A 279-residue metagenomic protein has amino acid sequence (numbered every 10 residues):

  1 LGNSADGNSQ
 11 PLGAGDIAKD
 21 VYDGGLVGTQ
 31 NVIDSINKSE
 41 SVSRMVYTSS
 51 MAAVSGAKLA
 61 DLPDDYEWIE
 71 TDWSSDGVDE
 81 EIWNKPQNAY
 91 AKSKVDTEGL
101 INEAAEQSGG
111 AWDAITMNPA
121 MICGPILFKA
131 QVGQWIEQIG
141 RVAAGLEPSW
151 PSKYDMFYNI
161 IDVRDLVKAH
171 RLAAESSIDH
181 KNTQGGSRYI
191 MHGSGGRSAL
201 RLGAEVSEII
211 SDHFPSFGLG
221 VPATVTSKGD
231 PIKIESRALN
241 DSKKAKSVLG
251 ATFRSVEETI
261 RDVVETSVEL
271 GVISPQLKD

Functional and structural regions predicted by a protein language model:
L1-V27: NAD(P)H-binding glycine-rich loop region in Rossmannoid oxidoreductase-like domains and their noncatalytic homologs
D6-S9, S50-K85: Active-site "gating" loop of Rossmann-like NAD(P)-dependent oxidoreductase/epimerase domains
D34, K38, S74-I115: Active-site Tyr-X1-5-Lys
V46-S49, A120: Active-site beta-alpha turn of Rossmann-fold NAD(P)-dependent dehydrogenases/reductases
S108-F157: NAD(P)-dependent short-chain dehydrogenase/reductase
I139-Y189: Alpha-helical substrate-binding/gating segment
V163, G229-G250: Conserved C-terminal active-site "lid" loop/helix of NAD(P)H-dependent oxidoreductases that clamps the redox cofactor
A169-D230, D262-S267, G271-D279: Mid/C-terminal beta-alpha module of Rossmann-like enzyme folds, strongest in SDR-family dehydrogenases/epimerases
